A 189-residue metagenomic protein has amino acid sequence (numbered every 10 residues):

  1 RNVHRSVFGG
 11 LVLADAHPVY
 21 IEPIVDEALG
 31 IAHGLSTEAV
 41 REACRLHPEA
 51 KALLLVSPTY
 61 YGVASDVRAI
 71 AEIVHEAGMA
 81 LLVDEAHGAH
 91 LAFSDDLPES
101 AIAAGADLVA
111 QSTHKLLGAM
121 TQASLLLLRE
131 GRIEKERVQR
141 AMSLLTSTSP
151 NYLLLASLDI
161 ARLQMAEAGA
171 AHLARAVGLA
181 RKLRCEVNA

Functional and structural regions predicted by a protein language model:
R1-N188: Conserved PLP-enzyme active-site core in the AAT-like
